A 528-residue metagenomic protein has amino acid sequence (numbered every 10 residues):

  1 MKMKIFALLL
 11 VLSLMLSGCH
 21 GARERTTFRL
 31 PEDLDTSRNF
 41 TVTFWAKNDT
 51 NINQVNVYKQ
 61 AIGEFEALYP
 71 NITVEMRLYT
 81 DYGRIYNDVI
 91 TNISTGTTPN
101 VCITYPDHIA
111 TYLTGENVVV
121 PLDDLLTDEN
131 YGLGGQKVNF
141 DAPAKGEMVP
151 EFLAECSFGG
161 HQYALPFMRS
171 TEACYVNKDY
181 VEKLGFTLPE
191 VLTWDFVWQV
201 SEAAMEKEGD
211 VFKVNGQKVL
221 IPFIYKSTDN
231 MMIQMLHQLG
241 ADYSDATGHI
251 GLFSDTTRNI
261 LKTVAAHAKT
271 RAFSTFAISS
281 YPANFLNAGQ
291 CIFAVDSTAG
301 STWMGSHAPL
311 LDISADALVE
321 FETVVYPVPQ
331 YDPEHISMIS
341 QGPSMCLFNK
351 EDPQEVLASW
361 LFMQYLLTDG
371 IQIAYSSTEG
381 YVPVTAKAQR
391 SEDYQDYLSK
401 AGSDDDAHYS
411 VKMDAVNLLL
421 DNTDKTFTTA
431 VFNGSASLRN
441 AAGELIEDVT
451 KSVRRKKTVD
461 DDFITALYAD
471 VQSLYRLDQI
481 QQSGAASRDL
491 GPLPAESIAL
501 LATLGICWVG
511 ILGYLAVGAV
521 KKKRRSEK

Functional and structural regions predicted by a protein language model:
S17-G18: C-terminal motif of bacterial Sec signal peptides marking the signal peptidase cleavage site
N39-F44, N48-A110, N284: Early extracytoplasmic/lumenal segment of secretory-pathway proteins
P106-T171, K213, A315-P329: Hinge/lid segment of periplasmic solute-binding proteins
L153-F167, E172, F196-I250: Extracytoplasmic/periplasmic solute-binding protein
V200-E202, A246-S279, T323-V328: Glycine-centered hinge/linker elements that transmit conformational signals in sensory and ligand-binding systems
A266-T270, P309-A388: Extracytoplasmic/periplasmic substrate-recognition and gating elements
T323-Q330, S377-T450: Long, aromatic- and glycine/proline-rich binding clefts that accommodate carbohydrate-like moieties
V411-K528: Conserved C-terminal helix/tail region of periplasmic/extracytoplasmic solute-binding proteins
